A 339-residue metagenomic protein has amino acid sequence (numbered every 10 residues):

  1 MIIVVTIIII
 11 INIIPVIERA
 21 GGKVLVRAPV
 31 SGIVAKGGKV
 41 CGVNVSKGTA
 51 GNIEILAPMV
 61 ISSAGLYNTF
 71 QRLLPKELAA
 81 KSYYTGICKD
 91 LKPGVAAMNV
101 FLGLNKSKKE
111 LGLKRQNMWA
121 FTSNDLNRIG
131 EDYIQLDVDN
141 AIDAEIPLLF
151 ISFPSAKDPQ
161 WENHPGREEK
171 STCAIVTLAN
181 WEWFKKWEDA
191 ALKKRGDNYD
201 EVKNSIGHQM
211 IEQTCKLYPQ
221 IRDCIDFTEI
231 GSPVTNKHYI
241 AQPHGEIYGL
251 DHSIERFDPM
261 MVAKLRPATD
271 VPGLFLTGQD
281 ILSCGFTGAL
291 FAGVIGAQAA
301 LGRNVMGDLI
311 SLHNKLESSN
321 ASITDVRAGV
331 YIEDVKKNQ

Functional and structural regions predicted by a protein language model:
M1-I9: Conserved redox-cofactor binding core of oxidoreductases
V16-S31: A conserved beta-strand/loop element that lines the FAD pocket in flavoprotein oxidoreductases
A28-R167, Y248, E317: Mid-domain catalytic core of redox enzymes that form a hydrophobic substrate pocket/lid adjacent to a catalytic redox
G32-K36, P233, L301-Q339: Active-site-proximal substrate-binding core of FAD-dependent oxidoreductases
N68-R72, G103-N105, R167-Q209: Conserved FAD/dinucleotide-binding core of flavoprotein oxidoreductases
S107-K108, Y133, D137-A144, E168 (+2 more regions): Flavin-binding catalytic cores
I146-F150, E212, K216-S283: A glycine-rich dinucleotide-binding beta-alpha-beta segment and adjacent secondary-structure elements that constitute
Q279-L301: A conserved FAD-binding loop/helix module that cradles the flavin
